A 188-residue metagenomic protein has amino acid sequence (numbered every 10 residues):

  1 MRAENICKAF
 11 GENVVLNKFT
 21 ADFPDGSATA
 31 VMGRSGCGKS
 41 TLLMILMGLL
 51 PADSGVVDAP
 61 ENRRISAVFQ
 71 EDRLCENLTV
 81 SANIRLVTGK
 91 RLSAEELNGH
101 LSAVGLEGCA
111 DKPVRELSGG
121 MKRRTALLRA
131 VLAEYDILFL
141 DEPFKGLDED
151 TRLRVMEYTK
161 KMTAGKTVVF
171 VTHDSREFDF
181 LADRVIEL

Functional and structural regions predicted by a protein language model:
M47: Helix-to-loop junction immediately C-terminal to a conserved catalytic motif
N77-K90: Q-loop/switch helix immediately C-terminal to the Walker
A94-C109: Conserved ABC ATPase "signature" region
P113-M121: Conserved ABC ATPase signature
L127: Hydrophobic anchor residue at the start of the ABC signature
D141, D148: ABC-family nucleotide-binding domains
G165-T172: Conserved H-loop
